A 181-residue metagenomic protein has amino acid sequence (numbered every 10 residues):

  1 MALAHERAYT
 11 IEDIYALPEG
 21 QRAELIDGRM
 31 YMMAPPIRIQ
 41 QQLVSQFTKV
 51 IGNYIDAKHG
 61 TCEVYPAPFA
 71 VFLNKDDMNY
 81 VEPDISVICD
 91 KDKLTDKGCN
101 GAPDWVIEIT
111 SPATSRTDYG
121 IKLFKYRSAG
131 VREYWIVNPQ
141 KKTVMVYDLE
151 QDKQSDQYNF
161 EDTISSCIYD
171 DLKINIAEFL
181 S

Functional and structural regions predicted by a protein language model:
M1-S181: Gly/Pro/Ser/Thr-rich low-complexity, intrinsically disordered segments predominantly at protein N-termini
